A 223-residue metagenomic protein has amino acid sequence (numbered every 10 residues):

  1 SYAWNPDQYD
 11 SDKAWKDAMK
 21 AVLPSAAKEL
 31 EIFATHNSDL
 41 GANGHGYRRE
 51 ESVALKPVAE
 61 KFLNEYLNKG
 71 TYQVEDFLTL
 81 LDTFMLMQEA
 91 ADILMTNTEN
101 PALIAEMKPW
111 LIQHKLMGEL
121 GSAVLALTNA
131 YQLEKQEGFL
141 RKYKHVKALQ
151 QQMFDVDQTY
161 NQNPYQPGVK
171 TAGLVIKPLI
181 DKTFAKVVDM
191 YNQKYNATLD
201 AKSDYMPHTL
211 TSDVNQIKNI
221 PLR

Functional and structural regions predicted by a protein language model:
S1-R223: Substrate-binding groove of N-acetylhexosamine-processing glycoside hydrolases
